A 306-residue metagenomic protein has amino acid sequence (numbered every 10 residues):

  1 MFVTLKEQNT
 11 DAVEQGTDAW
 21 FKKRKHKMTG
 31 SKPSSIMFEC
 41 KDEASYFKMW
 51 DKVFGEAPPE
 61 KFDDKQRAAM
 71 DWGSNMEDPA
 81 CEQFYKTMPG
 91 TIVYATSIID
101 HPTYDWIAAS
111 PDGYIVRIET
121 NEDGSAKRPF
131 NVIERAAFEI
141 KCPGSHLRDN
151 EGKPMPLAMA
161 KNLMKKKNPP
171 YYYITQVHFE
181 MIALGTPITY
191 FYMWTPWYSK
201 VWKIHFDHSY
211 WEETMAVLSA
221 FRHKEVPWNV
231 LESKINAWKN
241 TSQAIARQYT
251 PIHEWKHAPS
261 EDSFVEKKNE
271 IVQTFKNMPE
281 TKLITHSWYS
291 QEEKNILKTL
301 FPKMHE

Functional and structural regions predicted by a protein language model:
M1-E306: Accessory terminal regions of nucleic-acid processing enzymes
